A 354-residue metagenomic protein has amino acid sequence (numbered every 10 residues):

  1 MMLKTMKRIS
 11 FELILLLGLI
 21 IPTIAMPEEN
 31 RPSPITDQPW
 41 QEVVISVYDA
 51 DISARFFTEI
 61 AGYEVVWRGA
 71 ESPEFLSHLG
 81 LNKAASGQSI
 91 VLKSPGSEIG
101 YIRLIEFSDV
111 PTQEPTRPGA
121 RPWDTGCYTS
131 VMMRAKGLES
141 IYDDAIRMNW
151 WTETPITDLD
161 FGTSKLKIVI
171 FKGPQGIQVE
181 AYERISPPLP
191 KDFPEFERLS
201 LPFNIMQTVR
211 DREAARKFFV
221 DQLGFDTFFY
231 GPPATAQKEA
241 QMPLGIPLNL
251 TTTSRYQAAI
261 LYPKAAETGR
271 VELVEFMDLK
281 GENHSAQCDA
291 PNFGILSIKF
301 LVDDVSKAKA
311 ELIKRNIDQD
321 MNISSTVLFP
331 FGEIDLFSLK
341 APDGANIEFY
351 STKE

Functional and structural regions predicted by a protein language model:
M2-L13: Bacterial N-terminal signal peptides that target proteins for export
E12-P22: Bacterial N-terminal signal peptides
T23-P27: Sec/Tat signal peptide C-region and signal peptidase I cleavage site
E28-I35, I45, R68-A70, I90-V91 (+6 more regions): Vicinal oxygen chelate
Q38-R55, E59, W67: Mature N-terminal segment immediately following signal peptide/propeptide cleavage in secreted/periplasmic
D51-E64, D144-R147, D211-T227: Amphipathic alpha-helical segments
A70-L92, G96-E106, P111-T125, K136: Post-signal peptide N-terminal segment of secreted/secretory-pathway proteins
S200-M242: Conserved small-residue-rich
